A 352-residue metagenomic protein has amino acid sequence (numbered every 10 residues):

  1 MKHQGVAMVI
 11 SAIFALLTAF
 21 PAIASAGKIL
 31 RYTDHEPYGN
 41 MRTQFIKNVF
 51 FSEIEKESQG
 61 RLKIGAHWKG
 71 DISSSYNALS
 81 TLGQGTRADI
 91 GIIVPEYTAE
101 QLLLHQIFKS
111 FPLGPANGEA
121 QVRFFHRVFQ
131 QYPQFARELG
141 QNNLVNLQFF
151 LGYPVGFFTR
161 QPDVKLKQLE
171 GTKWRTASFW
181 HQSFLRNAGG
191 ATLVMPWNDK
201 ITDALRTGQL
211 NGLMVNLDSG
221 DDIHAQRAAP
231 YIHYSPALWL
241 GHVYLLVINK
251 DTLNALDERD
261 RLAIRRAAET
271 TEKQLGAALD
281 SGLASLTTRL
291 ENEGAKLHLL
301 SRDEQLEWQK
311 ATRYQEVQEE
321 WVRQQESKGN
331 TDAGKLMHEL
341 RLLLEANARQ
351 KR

Functional and structural regions predicted by a protein language model:
M1-G5, V9: Positively charged n-region of N-terminal signal peptides that target proteins for export
Q4, A22-I23: Hydrophobic, aromatic-enriched, well-ordered structural segments
V9-P21: Bacterial N-terminal signal peptides
S25-V122, F135, L139-G140, L144-R352: N-terminal secretory/targeting leader peptides
F129-Q130: Intrinsically disordered, low-complexity, polar/charged regulatory segments
